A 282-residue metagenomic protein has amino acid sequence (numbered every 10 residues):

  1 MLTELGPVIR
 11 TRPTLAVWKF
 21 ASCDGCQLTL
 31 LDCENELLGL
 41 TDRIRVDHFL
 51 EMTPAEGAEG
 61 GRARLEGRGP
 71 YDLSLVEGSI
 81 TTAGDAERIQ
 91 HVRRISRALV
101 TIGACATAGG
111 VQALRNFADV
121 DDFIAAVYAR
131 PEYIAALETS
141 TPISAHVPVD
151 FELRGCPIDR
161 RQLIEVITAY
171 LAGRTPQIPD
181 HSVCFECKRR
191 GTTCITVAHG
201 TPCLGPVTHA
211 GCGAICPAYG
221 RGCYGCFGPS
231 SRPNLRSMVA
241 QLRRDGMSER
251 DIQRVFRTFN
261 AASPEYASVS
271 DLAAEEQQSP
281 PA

Functional and structural regions predicted by a protein language model:
M1-L75, A86, Q90-A98, D121-A282: Iron-sulfur (Fe-S) cluster-binding modules
G78-I80, A104: Short glycine-/small-residue-rich Rossmann-like dinucleotide-binding loops
A83: Short substrate-entry loop that stabilizes the transition state in hydrolases
T101: Catalytic or ion-translocation cores adjacent to nucleophile or general acid/base/metal-coordination motifs in diverse
C105-G110: Short gly/pro/ser/thr-enriched loop/turn and capping motifs at secondary-structure boundaries
A113: Short aromatic-enriched loop/helix-cap "lid" or pocket-rim segments at secondary-structure transitions that line
N116-V120: Short, hinge-like loop/turn segments at secondary-structure boundaries
